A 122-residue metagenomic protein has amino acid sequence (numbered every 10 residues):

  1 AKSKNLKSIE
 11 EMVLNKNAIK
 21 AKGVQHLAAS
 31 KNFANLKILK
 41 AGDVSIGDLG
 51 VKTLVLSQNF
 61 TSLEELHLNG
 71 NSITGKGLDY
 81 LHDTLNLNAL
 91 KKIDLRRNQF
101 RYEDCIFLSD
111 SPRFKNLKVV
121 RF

Functional and structural regions predicted by a protein language model:
A1-K7, H26-A34, T53-T61, Y80-N88 (+1 more regions): Leucine-rich repeat
S3, N15-N17, K22, S30 (+5 more regions): Alpha-helical context
I9-L14, L36-A41, L63-L68, L90-L95 (+1 more regions): Conserved hydrophobic beta-strand positions in leucine-rich repeat
N17-Q25, V44-K52, N71-D79, Q99-I106: Short, solvent-exposed loop/turn at the beta-strand->alpha-helix junction within individual leucine-rich repeat
D83-F100: Short cationic/low-complexity microdomains
D94-R97, I106-S111, K115-K118: Short hairpin/turn module used for nucleic-acid contact or packing/dimerization
